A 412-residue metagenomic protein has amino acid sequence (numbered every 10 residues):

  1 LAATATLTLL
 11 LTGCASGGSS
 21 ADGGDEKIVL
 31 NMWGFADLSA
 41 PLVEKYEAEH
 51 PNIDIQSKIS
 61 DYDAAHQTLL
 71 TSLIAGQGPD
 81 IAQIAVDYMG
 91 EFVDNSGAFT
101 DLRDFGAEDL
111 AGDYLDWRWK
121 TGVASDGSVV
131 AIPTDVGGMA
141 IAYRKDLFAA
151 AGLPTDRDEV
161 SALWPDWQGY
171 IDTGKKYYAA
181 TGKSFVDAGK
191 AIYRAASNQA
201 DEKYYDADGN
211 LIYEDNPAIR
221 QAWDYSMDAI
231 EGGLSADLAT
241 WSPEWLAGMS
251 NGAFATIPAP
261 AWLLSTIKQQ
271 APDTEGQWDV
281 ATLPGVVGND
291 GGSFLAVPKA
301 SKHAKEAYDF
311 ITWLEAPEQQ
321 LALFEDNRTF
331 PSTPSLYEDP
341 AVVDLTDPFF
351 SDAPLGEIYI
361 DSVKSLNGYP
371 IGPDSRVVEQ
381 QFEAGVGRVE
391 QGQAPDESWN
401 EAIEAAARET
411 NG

Functional and structural regions predicted by a protein language model:
L1-S96, L110, K302-E306, E318-A322 (+4 more regions): Conserved N-terminal structural module of periplasmic/extracytoplasmic solute-binding proteins
I59-T68, D87, A162-G169, D237-N251: Short helix-initiation/N-cap motifs at beta->coil->alpha
V86-A140, Q168, Q277-D279, D344: Hinge/lid segment of periplasmic solute-binding proteins
R103-Y114, D158-L163, E202-Q221, Q269-D273 (+3 more regions): Short, solvent-exposed loop/beta-turn-alpha elements that line the ligand-binding surface or hinge of extracytoplasmic
I171-K175, G209-A239: Glycine-centered hinge/linker elements that transmit conformational signals in sensory and ligand-binding systems
A239, F350-A406: C-terminal capping/gating helix-and-loop segments adjacent to ligand/active sites or protein-protein/ligand interfaces
S265, Q269, S293-R376: Mature extracytoplasmic/periplasmic domains
G276-A296: Periplasmic-binding protein-like
